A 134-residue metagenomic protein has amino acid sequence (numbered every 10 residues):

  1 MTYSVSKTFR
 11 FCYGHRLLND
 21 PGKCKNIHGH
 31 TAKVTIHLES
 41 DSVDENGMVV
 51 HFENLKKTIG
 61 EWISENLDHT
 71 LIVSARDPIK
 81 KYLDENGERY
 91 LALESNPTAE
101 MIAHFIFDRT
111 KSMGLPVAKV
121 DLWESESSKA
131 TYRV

Functional and structural regions predicted by a protein language model:
M1-V134: Charge-rich, low-complexity N-terminal segments
